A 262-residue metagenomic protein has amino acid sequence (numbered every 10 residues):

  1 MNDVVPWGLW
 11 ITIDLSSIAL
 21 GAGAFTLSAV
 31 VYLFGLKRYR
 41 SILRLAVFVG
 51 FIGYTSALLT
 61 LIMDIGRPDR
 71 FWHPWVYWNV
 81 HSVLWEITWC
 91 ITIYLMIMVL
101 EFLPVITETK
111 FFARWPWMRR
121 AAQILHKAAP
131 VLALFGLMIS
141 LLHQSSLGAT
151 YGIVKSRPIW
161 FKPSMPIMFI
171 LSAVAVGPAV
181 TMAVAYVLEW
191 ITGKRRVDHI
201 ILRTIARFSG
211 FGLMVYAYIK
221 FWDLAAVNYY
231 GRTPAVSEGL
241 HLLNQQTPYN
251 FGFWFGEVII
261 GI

Functional and structural regions predicted by a protein language model:
M1-P6, Y77-W78, V236-L243: Perimembrane loop-to-helix junctions flanking transmembrane segments
M1-V30: N-terminal signal-anchor module of multipass membrane proteins
L9-S16, R44, Y54-L58, W85-T88 (+3 more regions): Hydrophobic alpha-helical transmembrane segments of multi-pass small-molecule transporters/permeases
A19-G23, S82-L103: Aromatic-rich carbohydrate-recognition surfaces in CAZymes
V30-A46, D69-N79, K110-R119: Flexible loop linkers connecting adjacent transmembrane helices in multi-pass alpha-helical membrane transporters
L36-K37, T92, I97-G261: Long, contiguous internal "core" modules enriched in hydrophobic/ aromatic residues
L58-H73, E101-E108: Transmembrane alpha-helix boundary signature
W72-L84, R157-M168: Non-cytosolic membrane-interface motifs at loop->transmembrane helix junctions
